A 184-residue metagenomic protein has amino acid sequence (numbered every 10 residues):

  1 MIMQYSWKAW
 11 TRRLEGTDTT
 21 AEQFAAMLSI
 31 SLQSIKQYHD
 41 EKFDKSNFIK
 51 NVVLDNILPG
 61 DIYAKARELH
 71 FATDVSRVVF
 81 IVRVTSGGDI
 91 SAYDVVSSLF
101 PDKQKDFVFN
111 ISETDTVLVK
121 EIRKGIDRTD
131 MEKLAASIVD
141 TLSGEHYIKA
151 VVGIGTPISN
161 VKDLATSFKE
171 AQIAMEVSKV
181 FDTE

Functional and structural regions predicted by a protein language model:
M1-I35: Sensory/regulatory domains in signal-transduction proteins
D18, E22, A26, H39-F43 (+4 more regions): Short, amphipathic alpha-helical segments
A26, I30, S46-N47, K169: Residues on a specific face of well-ordered alpha-helices
S34-K50, D182-T183: Short alpha-helical interdomain "coupling" segment at the junction between an upstream regulatory sensor module
K50-E184: Hydrophobic helix-rich structural segments at or within alpha/beta enzyme and signaling domains
